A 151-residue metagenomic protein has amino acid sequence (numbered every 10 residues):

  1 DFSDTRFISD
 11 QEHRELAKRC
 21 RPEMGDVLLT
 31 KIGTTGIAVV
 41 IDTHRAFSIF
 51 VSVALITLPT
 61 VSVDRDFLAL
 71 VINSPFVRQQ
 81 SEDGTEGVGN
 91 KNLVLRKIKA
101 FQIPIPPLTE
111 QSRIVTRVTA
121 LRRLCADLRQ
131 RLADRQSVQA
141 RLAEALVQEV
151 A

Functional and structural regions predicted by a protein language model:
D1, A38, R65-D66: Short helix/loop capping segments that flank catalytic or ligand/cofactor-binding pockets
D1-M24: Sequence-specific dsDNA recognition surfaces
C20-I37, F50-V53, A69-E82: Short Ser/Thr-interspersed hydrophobic loop/turn segments at strand-loop and sheet-helix junctions that line or gate
K31, A46-A54, V63-D66, E86-T109: A short glycine-rich beta-alpha junction/loop motif
V39-H44: Short beta-strand-centered aromatic/proline hotspots
L58: Short, conserved catalytic or interaction motifs in soluble domains
L68, I72, Q111-I114: Interdomain signal-transducing alpha-helices
Q80, A100-A151: Amphipathic alpha-helical coiled-coil/heptad-repeat segments
